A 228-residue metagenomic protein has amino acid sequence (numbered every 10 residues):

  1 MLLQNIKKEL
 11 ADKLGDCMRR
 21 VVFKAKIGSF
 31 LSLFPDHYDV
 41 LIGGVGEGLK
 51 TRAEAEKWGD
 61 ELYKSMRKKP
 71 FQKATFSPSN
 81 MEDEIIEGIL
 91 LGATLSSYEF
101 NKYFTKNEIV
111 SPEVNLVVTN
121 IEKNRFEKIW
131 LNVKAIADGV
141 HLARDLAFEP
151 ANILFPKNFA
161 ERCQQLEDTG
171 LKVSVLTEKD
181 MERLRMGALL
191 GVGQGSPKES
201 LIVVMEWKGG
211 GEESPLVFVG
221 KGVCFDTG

Functional and structural regions predicted by a protein language model:
M1-G222: Short amphipathic alpha-helical segment within the helicase RecA-like ATPase core that mediates nucleic-acid
